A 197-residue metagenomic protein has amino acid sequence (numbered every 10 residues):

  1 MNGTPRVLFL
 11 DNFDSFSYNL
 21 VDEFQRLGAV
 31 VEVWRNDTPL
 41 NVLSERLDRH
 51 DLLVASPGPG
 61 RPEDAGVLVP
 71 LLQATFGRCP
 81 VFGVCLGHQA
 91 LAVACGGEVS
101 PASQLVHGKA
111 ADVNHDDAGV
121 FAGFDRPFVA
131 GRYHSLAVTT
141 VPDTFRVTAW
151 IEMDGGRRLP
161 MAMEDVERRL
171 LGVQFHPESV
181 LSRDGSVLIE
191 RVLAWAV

Functional and structural regions predicted by a protein language model:
N2-L8: Extreme N-terminal starter segment of soluble prokaryotic enzymes
R6, H50-A122, V129, I189: Cysteine-nucleophile active-site neighborhood
S17: Active-site-adjacent helical/loop segments in soluble small-molecule enzymes
E23-A29: A short, Lys/Arg-enriched amphipathic alpha-helix followed by its capping loop at the start of a domain
V30-T38: A short beta-strand-loop structural module common to alpha/beta enzyme folds
L40-R49: Short amphipathic alpha-helix with an adjacent loop that forms part of the alpha/beta core around
G119-E167: Catalytic beta-strand/loop cores that center a nucleophilic Ser/Cys/Thr and support acyl-enzyme chemistry
V180-V197: Acyltransferase
